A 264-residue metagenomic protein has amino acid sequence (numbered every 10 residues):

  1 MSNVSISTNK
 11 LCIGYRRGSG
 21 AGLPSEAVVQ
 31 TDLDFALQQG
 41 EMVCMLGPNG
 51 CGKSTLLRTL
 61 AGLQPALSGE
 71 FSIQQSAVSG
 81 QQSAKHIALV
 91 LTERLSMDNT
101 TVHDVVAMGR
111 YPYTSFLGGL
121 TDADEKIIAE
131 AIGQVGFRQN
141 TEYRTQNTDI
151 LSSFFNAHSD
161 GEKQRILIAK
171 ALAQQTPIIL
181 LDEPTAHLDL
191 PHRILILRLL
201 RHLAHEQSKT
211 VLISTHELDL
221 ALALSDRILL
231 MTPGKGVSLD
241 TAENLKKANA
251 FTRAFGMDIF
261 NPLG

Functional and structural regions predicted by a protein language model:
I6, V28-D32: Conserved structural motif at the start of ABC-family nucleotide-binding domains
L46-P48: The feature captures the beta-strand-to-loop junction immediately N-terminal to the Walker
A61: Helix-to-loop junction immediately C-terminal to a conserved catalytic motif
I168-A169: Hydrophobic anchor residue at the start of the ABC signature
I179-D182: Catalytic Walker B motif of ABC-type/P-loop ATPase nucleotide-binding domains
T215-H216: H-loop/switch region of ABC-family ATPase nucleotide-binding domains
I228-T241: H-loop (His-switch) and adjacent beta-strand-loop-beta switch element of ABC-type ATPase nucleotide-binding domains
